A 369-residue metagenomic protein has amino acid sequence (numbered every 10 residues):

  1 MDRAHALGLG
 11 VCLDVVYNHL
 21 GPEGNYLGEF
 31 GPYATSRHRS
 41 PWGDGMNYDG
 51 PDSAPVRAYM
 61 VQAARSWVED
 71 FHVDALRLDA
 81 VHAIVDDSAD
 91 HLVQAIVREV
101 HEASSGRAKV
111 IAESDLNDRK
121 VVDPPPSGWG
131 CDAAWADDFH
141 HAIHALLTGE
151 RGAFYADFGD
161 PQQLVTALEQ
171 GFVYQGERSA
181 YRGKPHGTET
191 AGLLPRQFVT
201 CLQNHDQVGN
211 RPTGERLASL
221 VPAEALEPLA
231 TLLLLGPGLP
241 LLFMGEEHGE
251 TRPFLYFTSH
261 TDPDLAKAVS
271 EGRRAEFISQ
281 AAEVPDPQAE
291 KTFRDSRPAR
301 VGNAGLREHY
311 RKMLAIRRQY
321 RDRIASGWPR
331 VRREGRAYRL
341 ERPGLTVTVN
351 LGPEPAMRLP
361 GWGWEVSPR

Functional and structural regions predicted by a protein language model:
M1-S104, K109, K120-V121: Substrate-binding/active-site clefts of carbohydrate-active enzymes
G8-V11, P55, Y59-Q62, D87-A95 (+6 more regions): Generic recognition of stable, solvent-exposed alpha-helical segments in well-folded globular domains
D14-V15, G50, R77-H82, A112-S114 (+3 more regions): Active-site proximal loops enriched in glycine and acidic residues that flank catalytic Cys/His/Asp and coordinate
S40-P51, N204-L217, A289-V301: Short glycine/proline-rich turn/loop motifs
P51-A58, R65, L146, S296-L306: A short, structured beta-strand-centered segment in the mid-to-C-terminal lobe of catalytic cores from group-transfer
R65, D206, L314-R318: Amphipathic, well-packed alpha-helical segments that form the structural scaffold of globular domains
V97-S279: Conserved alpha/beta catalytic core and glycan-binding cleft of carbohydrate-active enzymes
E215, S219-E227, L232-R369: Carbohydrate-interacting/catalytic domains
